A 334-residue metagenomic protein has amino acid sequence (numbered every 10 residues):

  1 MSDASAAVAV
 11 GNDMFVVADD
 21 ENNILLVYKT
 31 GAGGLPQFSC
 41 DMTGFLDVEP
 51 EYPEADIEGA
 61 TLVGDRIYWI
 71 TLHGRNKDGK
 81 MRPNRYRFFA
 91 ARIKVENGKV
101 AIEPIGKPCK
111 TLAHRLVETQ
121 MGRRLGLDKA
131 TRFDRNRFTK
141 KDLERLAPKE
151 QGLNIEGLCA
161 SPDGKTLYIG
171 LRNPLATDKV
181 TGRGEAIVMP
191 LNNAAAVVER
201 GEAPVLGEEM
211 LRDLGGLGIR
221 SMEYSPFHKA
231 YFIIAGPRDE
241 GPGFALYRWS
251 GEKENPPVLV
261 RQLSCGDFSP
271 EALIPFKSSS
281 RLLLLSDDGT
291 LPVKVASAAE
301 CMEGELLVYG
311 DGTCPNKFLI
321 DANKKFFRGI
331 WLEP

Functional and structural regions predicted by a protein language model:
M1-P334: Sequence/structural signature of beta-propeller domains
